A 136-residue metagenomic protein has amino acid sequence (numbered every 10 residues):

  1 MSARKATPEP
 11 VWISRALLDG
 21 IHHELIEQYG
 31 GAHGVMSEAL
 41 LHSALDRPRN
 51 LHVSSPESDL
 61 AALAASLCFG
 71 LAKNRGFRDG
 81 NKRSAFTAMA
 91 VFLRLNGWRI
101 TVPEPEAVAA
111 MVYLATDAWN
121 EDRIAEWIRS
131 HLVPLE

Functional and structural regions predicted by a protein language model:
M1-E136: FIC/Doc superfamily catalytic core
